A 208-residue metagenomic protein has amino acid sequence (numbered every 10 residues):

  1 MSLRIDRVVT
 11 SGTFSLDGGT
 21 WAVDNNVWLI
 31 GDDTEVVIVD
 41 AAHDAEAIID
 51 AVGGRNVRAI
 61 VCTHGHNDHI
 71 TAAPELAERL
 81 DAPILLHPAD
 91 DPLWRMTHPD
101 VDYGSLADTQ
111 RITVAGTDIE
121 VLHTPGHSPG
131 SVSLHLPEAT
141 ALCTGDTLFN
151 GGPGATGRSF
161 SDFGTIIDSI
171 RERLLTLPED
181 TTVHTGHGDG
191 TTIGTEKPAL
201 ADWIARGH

Functional and structural regions predicted by a protein language model:
M1-R4, A115: Conserved N-terminal entry element of GNAT/NAT acetyltransferase domains
L3-R55, S133-T144: Conserved beta-strand hairpin/beta-sheet module of binuclear metal-dependent hydrolase folds, prominently
R7-L29, R95-V101, G152, A201-H208: Active-site-proximal loop/helix segment associated with metal-binding centers of metalloenzymes
T13, A89-D91, L148-F149: Short, acidic/turn-prone active-site loops that include or flank metal/cofactor- and phosphate-binding residues
A22-V23, V36, H43-D118, P198-R206: Active-site HxH/HxHxD metal-binding segment of metal-dependent hydrolases
V36, D100, P129-H208: Metallo-beta-lactamase
I38-V39, R58-H66, I84-P88, H123-G126 (+2 more regions): Active-site neighborhood of phospho(di)ester-bond hydrolases with catalytic His/Asp-centered motifs
T109-R111, T117-S133: Pocket-forming structural segment of enzyme catalytic cores
